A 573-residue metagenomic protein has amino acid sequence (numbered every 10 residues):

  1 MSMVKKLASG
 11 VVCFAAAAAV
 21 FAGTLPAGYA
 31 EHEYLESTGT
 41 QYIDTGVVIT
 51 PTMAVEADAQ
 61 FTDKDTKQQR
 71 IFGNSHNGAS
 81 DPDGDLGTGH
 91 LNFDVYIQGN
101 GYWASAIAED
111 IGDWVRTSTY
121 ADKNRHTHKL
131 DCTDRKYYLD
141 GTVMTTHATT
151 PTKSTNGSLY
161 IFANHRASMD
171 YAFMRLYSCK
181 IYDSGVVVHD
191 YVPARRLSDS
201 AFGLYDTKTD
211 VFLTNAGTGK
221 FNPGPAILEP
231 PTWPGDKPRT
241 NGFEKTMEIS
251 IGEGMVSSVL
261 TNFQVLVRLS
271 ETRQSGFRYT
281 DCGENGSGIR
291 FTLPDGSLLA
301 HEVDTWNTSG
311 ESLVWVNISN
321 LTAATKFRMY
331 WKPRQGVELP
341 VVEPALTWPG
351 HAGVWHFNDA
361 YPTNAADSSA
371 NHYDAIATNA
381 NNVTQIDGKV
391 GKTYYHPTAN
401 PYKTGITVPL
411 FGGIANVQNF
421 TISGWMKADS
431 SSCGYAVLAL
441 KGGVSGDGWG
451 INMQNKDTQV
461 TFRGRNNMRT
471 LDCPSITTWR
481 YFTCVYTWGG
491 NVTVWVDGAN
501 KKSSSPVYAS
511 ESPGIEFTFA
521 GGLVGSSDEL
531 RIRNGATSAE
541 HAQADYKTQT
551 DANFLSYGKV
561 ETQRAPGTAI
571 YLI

Functional and structural regions predicted by a protein language model:
M1-T24: Sec-dependent, cleavable N-terminal signal peptides
F21-D58, T66-Q69, S178-T232, Q335-N400 (+1 more regions): Extracytoplasmic low-complexity segments
T24-S37, D58-D65, G87-P151, S369-K403 (+2 more regions): Extracellular glycan-interaction surfaces
T38, P51-D65, I161, C179-I181 (+8 more regions): Short hydrophobic/aromatic patches on beta-strands that form ligand-binding or substrate-lining surfaces
D44-G46, V115-Y120, E302-D304, V314-S319 (+2 more regions): Beta-strand-rich interaction surfaces with strong enrichment in secreted/lumenal proteins
G73-G84, L269-E271, R334, L440-G448 (+1 more regions): Short edge-strand/loop segments of extracellular domains
T146-R175, K502-S526: Flexible glycan-contacting loops in extracellular carbohydrate-active proteins
P230-Y361, S368, K427, G525 (+4 more regions): Alpha-mannosidase-like glycoside hydrolase catalytic domains involved in N-glycan trimming, generalizing to other
